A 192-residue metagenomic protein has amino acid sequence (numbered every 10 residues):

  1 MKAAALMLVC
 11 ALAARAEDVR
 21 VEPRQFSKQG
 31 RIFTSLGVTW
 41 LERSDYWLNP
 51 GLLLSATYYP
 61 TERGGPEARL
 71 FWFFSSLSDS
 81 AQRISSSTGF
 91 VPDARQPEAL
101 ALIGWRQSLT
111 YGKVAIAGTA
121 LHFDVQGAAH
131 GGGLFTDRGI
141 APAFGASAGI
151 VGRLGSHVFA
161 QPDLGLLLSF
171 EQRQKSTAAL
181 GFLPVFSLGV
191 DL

Functional and structural regions predicted by a protein language model:
R15-P60: Short glycine/proline- and aromatic-enriched beta-strand/turn motifs that initiate or cap beta-hairpins
E22-G30, D45-L48, R63, Y111-F123 (+2 more regions): Short loop/turn motifs that connect adjacent beta-strands in outer-membrane beta-barrel proteins
G30-I32, L48-L52, P97-A101, F123 (+2 more regions): Residues that define the transmembrane beta-barrel architecture of outer-membrane proteins
T34, L54, I103, G127 (+2 more regions): Membrane-embedded beta-strands of outer-membrane beta-barrel proteins, especially the hydrophobic/small aromatic
L36-W40, L52, A68-W72, Q107 (+3 more regions): Transmembrane beta-barrel strands of outer-membrane/channel proteins
T57, R106-S108, A115, G149-V151 (+1 more regions): Transmembrane beta-barrel domains of outer membrane proteins
E62-D137, A141: Gram-negative (and chloroplast) outer-membrane scaffold detector with strong preference for beta-barrel transmembrane
A101-Q107, A179-L192: Outer-membrane beta-barrel "beta-signal"
